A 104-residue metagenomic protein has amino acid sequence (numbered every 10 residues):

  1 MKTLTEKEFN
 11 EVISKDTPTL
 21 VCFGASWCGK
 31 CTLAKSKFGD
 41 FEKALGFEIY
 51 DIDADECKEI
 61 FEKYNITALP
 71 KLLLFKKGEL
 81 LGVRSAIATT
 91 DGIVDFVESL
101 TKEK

Functional and structural regions predicted by a protein language model:
K2, E8-F41: Local sequence-structure signature of Cys/Sec-based thiol-disulfide redox active-site neighborhoods
T3-L4, F23, F38, E42 (+1 more regions): Thiol-based oxidoreductase modules, predominantly thioredoxin-like and allied folds used for disulfide exchange
E6, A25, G46, I66 (+1 more regions): ATP/adenylate-binding site constellation spanning eukaryotic-like Ser/Thr protein kinases, ABC-transporter
E8-F9, E56-I60, G92: Short acidic active-site motifs
E11-V12, I60-Y64, F96: CheY-like receiver
V21, L33-S36, F47, K63-Y64 (+2 more regions): Chalcogenol-based redox active-site neighborhoods
Y64-L73: Structural micro-motif
K76-K104: Non-catalytic, surface beta->alpha helical segment in thiol-disulfide oxidoreductase systems
